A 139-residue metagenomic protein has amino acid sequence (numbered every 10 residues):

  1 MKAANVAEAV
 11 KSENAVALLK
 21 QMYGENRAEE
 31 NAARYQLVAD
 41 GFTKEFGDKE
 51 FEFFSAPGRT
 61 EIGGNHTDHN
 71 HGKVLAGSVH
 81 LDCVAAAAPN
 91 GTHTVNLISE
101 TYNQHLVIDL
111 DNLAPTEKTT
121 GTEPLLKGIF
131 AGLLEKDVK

Functional and structural regions predicted by a protein language model:
K2-K139: ATP-binding N-lobe of GHMP and related small-molecule kinases
